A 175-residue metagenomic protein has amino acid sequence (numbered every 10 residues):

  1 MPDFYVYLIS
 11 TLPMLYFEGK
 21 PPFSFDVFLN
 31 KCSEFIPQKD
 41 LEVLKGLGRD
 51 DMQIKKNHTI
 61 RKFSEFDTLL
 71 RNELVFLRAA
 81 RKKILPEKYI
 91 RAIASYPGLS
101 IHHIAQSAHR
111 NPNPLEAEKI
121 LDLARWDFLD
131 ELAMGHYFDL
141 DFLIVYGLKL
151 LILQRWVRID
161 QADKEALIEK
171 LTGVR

Functional and structural regions predicted by a protein language model:
M1-R175: Extended alpha-helical surfaces
